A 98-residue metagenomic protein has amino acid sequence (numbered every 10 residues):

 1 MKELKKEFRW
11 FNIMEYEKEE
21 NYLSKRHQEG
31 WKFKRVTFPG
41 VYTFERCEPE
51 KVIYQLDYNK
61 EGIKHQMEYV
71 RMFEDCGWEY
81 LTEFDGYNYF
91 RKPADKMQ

Functional and structural regions predicted by a protein language model:
M1-Q98: Terminus-proximal functional modules
